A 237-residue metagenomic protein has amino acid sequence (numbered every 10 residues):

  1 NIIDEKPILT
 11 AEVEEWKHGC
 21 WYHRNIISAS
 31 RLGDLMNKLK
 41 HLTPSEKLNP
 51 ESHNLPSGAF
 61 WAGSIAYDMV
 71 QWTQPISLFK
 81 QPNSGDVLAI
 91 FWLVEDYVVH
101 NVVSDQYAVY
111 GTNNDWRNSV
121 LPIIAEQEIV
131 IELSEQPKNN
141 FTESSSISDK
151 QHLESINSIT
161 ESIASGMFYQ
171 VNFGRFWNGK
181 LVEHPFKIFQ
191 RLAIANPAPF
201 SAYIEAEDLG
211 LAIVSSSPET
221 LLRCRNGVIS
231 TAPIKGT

Functional and structural regions predicted by a protein language model:
N1-T237: Extended alpha-helical targeting/anchoring segments, especially N-terminal organellar/secretory targeting helices
